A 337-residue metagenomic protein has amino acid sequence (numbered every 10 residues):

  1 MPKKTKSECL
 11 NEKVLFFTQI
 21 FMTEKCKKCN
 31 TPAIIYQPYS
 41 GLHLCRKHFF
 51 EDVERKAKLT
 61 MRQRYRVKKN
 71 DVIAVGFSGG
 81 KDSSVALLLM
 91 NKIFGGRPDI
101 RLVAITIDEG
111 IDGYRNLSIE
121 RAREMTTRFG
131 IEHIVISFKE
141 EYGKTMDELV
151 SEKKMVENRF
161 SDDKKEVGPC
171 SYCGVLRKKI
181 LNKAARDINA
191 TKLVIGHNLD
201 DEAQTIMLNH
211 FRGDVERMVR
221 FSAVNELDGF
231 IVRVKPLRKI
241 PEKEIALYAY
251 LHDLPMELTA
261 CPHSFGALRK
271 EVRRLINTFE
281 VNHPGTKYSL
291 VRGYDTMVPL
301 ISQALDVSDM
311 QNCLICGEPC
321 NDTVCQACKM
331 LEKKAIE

Functional and structural regions predicted by a protein language model:
K4-T5, V14-V219, K243-H252, C325: ATP-dependent adenylation/nucleotidyltransferase module used to activate substrates
R62, V72, D200-Q204, H210-E242 (+1 more regions): Flexible helical/loop "lid" subdomain adjacent to adenine-nucleotide binding pockets
